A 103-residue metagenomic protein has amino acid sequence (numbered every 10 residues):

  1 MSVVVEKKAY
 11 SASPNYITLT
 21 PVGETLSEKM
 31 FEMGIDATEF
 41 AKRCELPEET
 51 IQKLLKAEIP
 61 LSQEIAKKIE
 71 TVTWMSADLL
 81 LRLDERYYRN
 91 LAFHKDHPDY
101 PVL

Functional and structural regions predicted by a protein language model:
E6-I35: A short, Lys/Arg-rich alpha-helix, primarily the initiator
S27, T38, K67: Residues within the helices of the helix-turn-helix
F31, K42, K67, T71: Alpha-helical residues within the helix-turn-helix
F31, K56, E85: Residue-level detection of the helix-turn-helix DNA-binding "recognition helix"
G34-K53: Short alpha-helical DNA-recognition segment
E64-L79: DNA major-groove recognition helix of helix-turn-helix/homeodomain DNA-binding modules
S76-V102: Short amphipathic recognition helices of helix-turn-helix/homeodomain-type DNA-binding modules
